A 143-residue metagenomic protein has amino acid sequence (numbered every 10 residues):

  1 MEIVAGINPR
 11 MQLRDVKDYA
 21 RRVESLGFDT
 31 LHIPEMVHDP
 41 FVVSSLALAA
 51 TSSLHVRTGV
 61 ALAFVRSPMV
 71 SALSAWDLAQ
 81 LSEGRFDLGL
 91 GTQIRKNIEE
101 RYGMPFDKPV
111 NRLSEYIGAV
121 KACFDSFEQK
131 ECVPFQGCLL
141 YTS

Functional and structural regions predicted by a protein language model:
M1-T58, F64: N-terminal beta1-alpha1-beta2 module of alpha/beta enzyme domains
E2-P9, L13, V65-G137: Flexible, glycine-rich active-site loops centered on histidine and acidic residues that chelate a metal or position
Y141-T142: Conserved small/polar residues in nucleotide/adenosyl-binding loops
